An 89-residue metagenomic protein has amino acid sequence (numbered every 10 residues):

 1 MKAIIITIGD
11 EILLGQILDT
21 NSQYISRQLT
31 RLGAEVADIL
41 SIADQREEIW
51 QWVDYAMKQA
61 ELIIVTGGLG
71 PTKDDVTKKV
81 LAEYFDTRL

Functional and structural regions predicted by a protein language model:
M1-L89: Non-catalytic beta/alpha edge segments that cap or flank active sites
